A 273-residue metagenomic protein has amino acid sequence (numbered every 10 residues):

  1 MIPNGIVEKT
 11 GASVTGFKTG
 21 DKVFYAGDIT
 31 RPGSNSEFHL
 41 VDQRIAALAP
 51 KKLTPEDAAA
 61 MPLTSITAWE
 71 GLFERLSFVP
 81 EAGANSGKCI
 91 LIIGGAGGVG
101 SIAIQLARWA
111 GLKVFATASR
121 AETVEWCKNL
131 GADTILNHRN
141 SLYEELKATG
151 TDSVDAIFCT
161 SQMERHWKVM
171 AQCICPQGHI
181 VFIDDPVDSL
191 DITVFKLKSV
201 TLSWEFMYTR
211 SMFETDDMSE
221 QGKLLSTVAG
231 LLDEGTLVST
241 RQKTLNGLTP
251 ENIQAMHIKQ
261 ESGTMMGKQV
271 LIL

Functional and structural regions predicted by a protein language model:
M1-T30: Glycine-rich beta-strand-centered segment in the early N-terminal region that forms part of a ligand/cofactor-binding
A26-G94: NAD(P)H dinucleotide-binding glycine-rich loop of Rossmann-like/cofactor-binding domains, especially the beta1-alpha1
G94-G95, Q162: NAD(P)H cofactor-binding loop motif with strongest signal on the N-terminal glycine-rich segment
A96, G100, I104: N-terminal Rossmann NAD(P)H-binding glycine-rich loop of SDR-like oxidoreductase domains
R108-W167: Adenosine-nucleotide cofactor-binding segment
I174-C175: Helix-to-beta-strand junctions that scaffold the AdoMet/dcAdoMet cofactor pocket in Class I SAM-dependent enzymes
V194-L245: C-terminal substrate-binding/catalytic core of Rossmann-like NAD(P)-dependent dehydrogenases/reductases
T236-K243, Q254-L273: C-terminal capping/lid region of NAD(P)-dependent oxidoreductase domains
